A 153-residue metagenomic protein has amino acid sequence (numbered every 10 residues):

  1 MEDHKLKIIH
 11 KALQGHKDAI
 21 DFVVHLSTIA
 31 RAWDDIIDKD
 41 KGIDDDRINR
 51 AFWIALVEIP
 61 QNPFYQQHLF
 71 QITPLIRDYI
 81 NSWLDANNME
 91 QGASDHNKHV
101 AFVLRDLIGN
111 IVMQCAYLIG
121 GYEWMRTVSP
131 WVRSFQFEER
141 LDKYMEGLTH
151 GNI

Functional and structural regions predicted by a protein language model:
M1-I153: All-alpha prenyltransferase/terpene-synthase fold signal
